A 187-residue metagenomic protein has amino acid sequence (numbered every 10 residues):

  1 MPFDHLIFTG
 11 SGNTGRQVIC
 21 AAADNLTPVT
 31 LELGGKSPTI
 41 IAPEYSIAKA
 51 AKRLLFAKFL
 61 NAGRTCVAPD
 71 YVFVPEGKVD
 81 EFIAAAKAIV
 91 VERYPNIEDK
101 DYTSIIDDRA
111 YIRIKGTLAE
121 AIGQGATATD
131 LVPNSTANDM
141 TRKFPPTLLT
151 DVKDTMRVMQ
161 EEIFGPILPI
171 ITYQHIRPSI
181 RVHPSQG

Functional and structural regions predicted by a protein language model:
M1-L6, G187: Glycine-enriched alpha-helix->loop->beta-strand junction motifs that scaffold or abut catalytic
H5, S11-K153, Q174-V182: ALDH superfamily catalytic-core signature
T141-P145, E161-I167, Q186-G187: Conserved glycine-rich beta-strand-loop-beta hairpin in the small C-terminal domain of fold type I
M156-Q160: Cytochrome P450 core scaffold surrounding the K-helix E-X-X-R motif and the conserved "meander" helix-loop region
P169-I171: Active-site donor-binding acidic/aromatic loop of nucleotide-activated sugar and phosphosugar transferases involved
